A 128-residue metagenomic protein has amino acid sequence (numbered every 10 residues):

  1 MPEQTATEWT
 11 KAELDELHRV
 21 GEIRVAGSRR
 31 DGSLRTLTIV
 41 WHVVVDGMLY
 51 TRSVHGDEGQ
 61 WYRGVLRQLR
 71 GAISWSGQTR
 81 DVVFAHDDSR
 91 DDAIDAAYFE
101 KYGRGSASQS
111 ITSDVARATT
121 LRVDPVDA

Functional and structural regions predicted by a protein language model:
M1-R24: Extreme N-terminal tail/first-helix region
M1-W9, R30-W41, S74-D81: Short low-complexity stretches enriched in small and charged residues
E3, H55-D127: Short, structured beta-strand-loop surface elements
K11-E13, S28, A107-S110: Short, P/G- and charge-enriched loop/turn segments at secondary-structure junctions
L14-D15, W41, I111-S113: Short secondary-structure boundary/capping segments
V20-H55, R63, V83: Short beta-strand segments
D46-G47, V126-A128: Short loop segments at secondary-structure junctions
